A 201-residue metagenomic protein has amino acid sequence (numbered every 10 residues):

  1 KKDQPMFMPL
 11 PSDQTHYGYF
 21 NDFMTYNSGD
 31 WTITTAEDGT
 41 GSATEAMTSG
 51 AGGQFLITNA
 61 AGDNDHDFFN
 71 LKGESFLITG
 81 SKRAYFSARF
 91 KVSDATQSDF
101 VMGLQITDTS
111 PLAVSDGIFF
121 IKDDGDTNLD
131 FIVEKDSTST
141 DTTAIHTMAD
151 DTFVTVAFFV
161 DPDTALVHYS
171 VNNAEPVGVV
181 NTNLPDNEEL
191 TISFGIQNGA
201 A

Functional and structural regions predicted by a protein language model:
K1-E37: Extracellular carbohydrate-recognition regions
G29-L56: Extracellular glycan-recognition surfaces and repeat-rich motifs
T58-D130: Secretory/extracellular carbohydrate-interaction modules and structurally similar beta-sandwich "look-alikes"
L71-I78, D141-M148, V180-T182: Beta-strand-rich interaction surfaces with strong enrichment in secreted/lumenal proteins
V133-T155: Short, aromatic/His-centered strand-loop micro-motif at the edge of beta-sheets
T152-V167: Localized edge beta-strand/strand-to-loop motifs within extracellular or lumenal beta-rich domains
V171-E175: Short strand-turn-strand beta-turns centered on an Asx-Gly dipeptide
V179-A201: Flexible glycan-contacting loops in extracellular carbohydrate-active proteins
